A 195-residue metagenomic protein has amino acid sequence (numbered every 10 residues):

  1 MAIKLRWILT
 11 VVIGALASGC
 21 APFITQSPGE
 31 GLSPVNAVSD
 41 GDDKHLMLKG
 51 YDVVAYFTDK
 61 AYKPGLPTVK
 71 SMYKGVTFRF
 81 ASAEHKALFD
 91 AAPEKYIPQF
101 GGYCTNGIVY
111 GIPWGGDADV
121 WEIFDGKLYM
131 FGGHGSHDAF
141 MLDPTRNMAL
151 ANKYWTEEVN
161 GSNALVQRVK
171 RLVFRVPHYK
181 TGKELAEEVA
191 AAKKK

Functional and structural regions predicted by a protein language model:
M1-L9: Bacterial N-terminal signal peptides that target proteins for export
L9-G19: Bacterial N-terminal signal peptides
L16-S18, H85, S136: Generic detector of short, well-ordered, non-transmembrane alpha-helical segments enriched in hydrophobic residues
C20-K74, E94-K195: Intrinsically disordered, low-complexity terminal tails and linkers in eukaryotic proteins, enriched in charged/polar
K70-L88: Beta-strand cores of secreted/periplasmic/IMS beta-sandwich domains, seen most often in copper-related folds
A81, A91, G132: A conserved hydrophobic position in a structured secondary element of the catalytic/binding core that shapes
A87-D90, D138: Generic structural signal for individual residues within well-ordered alpha-helical segments across diverse proteins
